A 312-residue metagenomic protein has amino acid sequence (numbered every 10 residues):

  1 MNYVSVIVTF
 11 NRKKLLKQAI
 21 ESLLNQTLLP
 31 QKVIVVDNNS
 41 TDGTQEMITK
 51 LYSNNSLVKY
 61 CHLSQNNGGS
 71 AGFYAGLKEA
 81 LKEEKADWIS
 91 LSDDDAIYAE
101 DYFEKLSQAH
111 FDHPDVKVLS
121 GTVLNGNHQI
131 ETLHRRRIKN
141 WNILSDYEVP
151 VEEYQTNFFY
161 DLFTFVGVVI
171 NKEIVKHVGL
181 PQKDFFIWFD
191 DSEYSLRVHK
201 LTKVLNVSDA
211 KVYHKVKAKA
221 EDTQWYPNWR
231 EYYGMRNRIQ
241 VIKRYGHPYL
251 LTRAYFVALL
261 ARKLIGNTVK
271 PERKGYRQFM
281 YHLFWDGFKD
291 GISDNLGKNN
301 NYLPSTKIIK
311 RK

Functional and structural regions predicted by a protein language model:
E21-P30: Short, acidic, metal-binding catalytic loop of nucleotide-sugar glycosyltransferases
S22, D37-M47, Q65, A96: A conserved acidic beta->alpha catalytic loop
L63-E83: Glycine-rich, basic loop-to-helix element that forms the pyrophosphate-binding segment of sugar-nucleotide handling
K85-D95: Short beta-strand-to-loop acidic/aromatic patch adjacent to the donor-nucleotide binding site
D101-H134: Conserved donor NDP-sugar-binding/catalytic core segment of glycosyltransferases
P150-I170, D222: A recurrent flexible, glycine/aromatic-enriched loop bordering the glycosyltransferase active site that acts as
F163, V168-I170, I174-G179, D184-A210: A short, conserved alpha-helix in the catalytic core of glycosyltransferases
R230, P248-K312: Non-catalytic, C-terminal membrane-associated alpha-helical segments of glycosyltransferases
